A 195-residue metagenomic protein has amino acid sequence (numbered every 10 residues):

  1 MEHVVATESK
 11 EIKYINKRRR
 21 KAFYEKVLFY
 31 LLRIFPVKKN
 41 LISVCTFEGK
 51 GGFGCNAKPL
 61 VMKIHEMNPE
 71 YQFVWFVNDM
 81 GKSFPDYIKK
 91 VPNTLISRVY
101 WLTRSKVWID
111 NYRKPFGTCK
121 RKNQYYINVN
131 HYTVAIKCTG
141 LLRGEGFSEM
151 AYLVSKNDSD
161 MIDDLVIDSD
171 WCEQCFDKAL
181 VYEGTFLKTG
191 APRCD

Functional and structural regions predicted by a protein language model:
M1-E48: Membrane-proximal basic amphipathic "stem/tether" segments
L41-D195: Active-site and donor-binding regions of nucleotide-sugar-utilizing enzymes
